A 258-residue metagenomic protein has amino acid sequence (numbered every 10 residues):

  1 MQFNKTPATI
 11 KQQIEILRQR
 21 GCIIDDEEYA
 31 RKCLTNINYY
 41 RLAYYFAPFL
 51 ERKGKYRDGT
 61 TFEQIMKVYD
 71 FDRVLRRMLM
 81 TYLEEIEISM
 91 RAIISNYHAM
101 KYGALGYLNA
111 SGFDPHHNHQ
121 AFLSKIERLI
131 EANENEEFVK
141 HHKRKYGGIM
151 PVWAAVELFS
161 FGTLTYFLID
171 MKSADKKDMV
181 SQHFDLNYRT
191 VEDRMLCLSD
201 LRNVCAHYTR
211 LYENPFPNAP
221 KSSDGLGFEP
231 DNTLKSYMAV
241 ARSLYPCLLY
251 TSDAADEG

Functional and structural regions predicted by a protein language model:
Q2-N187, Y212-E213, T233-L234, L244-L248: Short, contiguous, well-structured surface segments enriched in hydrophobic/aromatic residues
M78, E85, S89, C197-D200 (+2 more regions): Charged, amphipathic alpha-helical oligomerization/scaffolding segments
W153, K177, M195-L198, R202 (+1 more regions): A general structural signal for well-ordered alpha-helical packing
S173, P220-S222: Short, surface-exposed, charged loop/turn segments at secondary-structure junctions
S181-S199: Extended oligomerization regions of viral-like shell subunits
D193-P217: Histidine-centered, metal-coordinating catalytic motifs and their short helical/loop contexts
S223-L249: Amphipathic, Lys/Arg-enriched alpha-helical patches that create a basic surface for binding polyanionic ligands
Y250-G258: Conserved small/polar residues in nucleotide/adenosyl-binding loops
